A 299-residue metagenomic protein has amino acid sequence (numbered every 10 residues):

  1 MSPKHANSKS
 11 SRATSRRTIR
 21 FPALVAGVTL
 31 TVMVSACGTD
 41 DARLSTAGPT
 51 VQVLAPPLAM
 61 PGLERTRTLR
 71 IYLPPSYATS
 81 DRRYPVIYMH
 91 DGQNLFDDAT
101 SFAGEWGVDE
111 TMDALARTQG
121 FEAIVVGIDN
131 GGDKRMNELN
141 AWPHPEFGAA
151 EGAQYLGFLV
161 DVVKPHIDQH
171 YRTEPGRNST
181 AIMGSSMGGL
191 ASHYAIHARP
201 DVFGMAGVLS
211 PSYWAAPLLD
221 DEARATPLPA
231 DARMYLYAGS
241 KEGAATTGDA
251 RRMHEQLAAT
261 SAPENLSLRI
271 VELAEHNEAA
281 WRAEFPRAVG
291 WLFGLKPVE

Functional and structural regions predicted by a protein language model:
P3-V25: Bacterial N-terminal signal peptides that target proteins for export
L24-V32: Hydrophobic helical h-region of N-terminal Sec-dependent signal peptides in bacterial secretory/periplasmic proteins
V34-A36: C-terminal motif of bacterial Sec signal peptides marking the signal peptidase cleavage site
G38-E299: Non-catalytic cap/lid and distal C-terminal segments of serine-dependent acyl enzymes
